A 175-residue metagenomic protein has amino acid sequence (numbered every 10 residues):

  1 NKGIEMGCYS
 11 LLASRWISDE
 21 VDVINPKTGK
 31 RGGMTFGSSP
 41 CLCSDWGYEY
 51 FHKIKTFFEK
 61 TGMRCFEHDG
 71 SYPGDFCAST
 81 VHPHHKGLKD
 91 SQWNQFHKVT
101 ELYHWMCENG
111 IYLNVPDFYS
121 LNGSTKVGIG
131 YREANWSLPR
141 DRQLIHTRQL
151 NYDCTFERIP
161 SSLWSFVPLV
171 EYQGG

Functional and structural regions predicted by a protein language model:
K2-M6, G62-R64, C107-I111: Short, well-ordered coil/turn segments that N-cap beta-strands
G3-M6, S10-L12, G29: Feature captures the catalytic ectodomains and active-site-proximal regions of enzymes that hydrolyze or transfer
M6-S10, F66-H68, L113-V115: Hydrophobic faces of well-ordered beta-strands that scaffold small-molecule active sites in alpha/beta enzyme cores
L11-A13, M63, G70-P73, F118-L121: An acidic- and aromatic-residue-enriched active-site/binding cleft used to recognize and process polar
R15-Y48, H52, W93-G175: Glycan-recognition surfaces
L42-D69: An active-site-proximal structural segment forming one wall of the substrate-binding cleft that immediately precedes
A78: Conserved, charged catalytic cores of large soluble enzymes
